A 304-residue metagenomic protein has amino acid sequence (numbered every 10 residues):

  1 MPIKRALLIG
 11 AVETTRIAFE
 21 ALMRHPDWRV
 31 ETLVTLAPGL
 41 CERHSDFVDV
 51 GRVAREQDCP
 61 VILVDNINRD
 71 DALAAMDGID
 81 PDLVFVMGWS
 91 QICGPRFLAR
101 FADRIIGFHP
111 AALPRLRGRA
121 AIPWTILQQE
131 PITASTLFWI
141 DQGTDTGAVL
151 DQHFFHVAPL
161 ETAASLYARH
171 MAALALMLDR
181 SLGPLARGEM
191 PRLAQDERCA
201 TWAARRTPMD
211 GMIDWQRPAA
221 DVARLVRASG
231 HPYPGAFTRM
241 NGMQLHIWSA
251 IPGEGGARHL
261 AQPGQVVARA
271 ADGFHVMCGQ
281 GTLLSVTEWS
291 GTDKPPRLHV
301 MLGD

Functional and structural regions predicted by a protein language model:
M1-S45: N-terminal Rossmann-like dinucleotide-binding module
K4-R5, L83, M87-W202: Donor/substrate-binding cores of folate-linked one-carbon enzymes
P26, Q57, R100-F101: Short, structured coil segments at secondary-structure junctions
V30, P60-V61, I105, T133: Hydrophobic beta-strand scaffold residues
G39-Q57: N-terminal beta-loop-helix "entrance" segment that forms/cooperates in small-molecule cofactor or anionic ligand
R69-D80: Short amphipathic alpha-helix with an adjacent loop that forms part of the alpha/beta core around
A204-R217: Acyl-group handling in specialized metabolite and lipid biosynthesis
Q216-D304: An anion-binding loop in the catalytic cleft
